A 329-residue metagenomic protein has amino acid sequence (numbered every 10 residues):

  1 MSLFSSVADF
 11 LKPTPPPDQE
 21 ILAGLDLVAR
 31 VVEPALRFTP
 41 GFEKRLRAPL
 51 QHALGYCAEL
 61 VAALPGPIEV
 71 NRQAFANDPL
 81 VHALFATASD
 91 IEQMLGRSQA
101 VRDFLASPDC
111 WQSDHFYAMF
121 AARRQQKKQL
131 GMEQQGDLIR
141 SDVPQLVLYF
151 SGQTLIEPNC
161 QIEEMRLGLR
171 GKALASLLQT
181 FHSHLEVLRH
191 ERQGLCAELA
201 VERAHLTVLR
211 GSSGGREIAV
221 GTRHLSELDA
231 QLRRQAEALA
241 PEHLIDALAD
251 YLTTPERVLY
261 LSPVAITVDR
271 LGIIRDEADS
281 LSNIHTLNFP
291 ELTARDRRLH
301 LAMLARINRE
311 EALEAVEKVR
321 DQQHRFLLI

Functional and structural regions predicted by a protein language model:
M1-V147, A305-I329: Extended, charged helical scaffold/adaptor regions
A8, L22, A29, R189 (+2 more regions): Generic detector of well-ordered alpha-helical segments enriched in charged/polar residues, highlighting helical
D9, E59, Q179, S183 (+4 more regions): Charged/polar, solvent-exposed surface patches and flexible loops
P16-Q19, A23-D26, G41, R45-A48 (+8 more regions): Alpha-helix boundary/N-cap detector
R97-H205: Charged heptad-repeat coiled-coil "rod" segments that mediate homo-/hetero-oligomerization in large eukaryotic
H184-L225, D229-L232: Extended alpha-helical coiled-coil "stalk/arm" regions that act as elongated linkers or oligomerization scaffolds
R216-E237, H243-R257, L261: Heptad-repeat coiled-coil alpha-helices that serve as dimer/oligomer scaffolding interfaces in eukaryotic cytoskeletal
E242-I329: C-terminal modules of long, charged coiled-coil scaffolds in eukaryotic assembly complexes
